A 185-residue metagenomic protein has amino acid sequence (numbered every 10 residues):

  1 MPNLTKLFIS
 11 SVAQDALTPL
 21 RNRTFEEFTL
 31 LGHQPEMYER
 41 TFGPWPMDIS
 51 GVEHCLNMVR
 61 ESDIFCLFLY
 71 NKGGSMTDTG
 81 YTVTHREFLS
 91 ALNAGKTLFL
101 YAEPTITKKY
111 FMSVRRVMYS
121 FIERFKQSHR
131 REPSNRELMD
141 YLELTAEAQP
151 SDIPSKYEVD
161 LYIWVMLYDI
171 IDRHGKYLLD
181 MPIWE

Functional and structural regions predicted by a protein language model:
M1-F65, A94: Conserved N-terminal substructure of TIR/SEFIR domains
A16-T18, G74-M76, I106-M112: Short catalytic/ligand-binding loop motif for oxyanion handling, primarily in non-cytosolic enzymes, centered on
Y38, F68, Y101-E103: Generic beta-sheet signal
P44-G51, N71-N93: Conserved TIR/SEFIR loop-to-helix hotspot centered on a Trp-containing motif with a nearby acidic residue
E61-S75: Active-site gating/metal-coordination segments in enzymes
C66, T97-Y101, L179, W184: Hydrophobic/aromatic beta-strand patches that form the interior of the parallel beta-sheet core in alpha/beta enzyme
N93-K108: A short helix->loop->beta-strand "cap" motif at the edges of active sites that frequently abuts
K109-E185: C-terminal interaction surface of TIR/SEFIR-family domains
